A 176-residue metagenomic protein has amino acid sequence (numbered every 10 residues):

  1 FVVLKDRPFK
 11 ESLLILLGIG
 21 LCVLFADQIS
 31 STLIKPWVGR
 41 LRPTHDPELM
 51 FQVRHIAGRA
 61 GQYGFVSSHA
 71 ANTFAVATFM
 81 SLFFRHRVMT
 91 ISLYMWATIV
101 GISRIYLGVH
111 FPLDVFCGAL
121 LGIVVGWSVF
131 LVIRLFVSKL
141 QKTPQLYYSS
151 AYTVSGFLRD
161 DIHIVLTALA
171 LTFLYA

Functional and structural regions predicted by a protein language model:
F1-Q28, T90: Interfacial segments of alpha-helical transmembrane regions
V3-L4, V38, I105-Y106: Hydrophobic residues in alpha-helical segments
F9-S12, P36, H86, Y148-S149: Short, structured coil/loop segments at alpha-helix boundaries
S12-L13, M50, M95: Generic signal for short, ordered secondary-structure residues within or immediately flanking folded domains
L17-A26, S30, C117-V125, V129: Hydrophobic faces of alpha-helical transmembrane segments in multi-pass integral membrane proteins
L24-T44: Transmembrane alpha-helix/helix-exit interface in multi-pass inner-membrane proteins
W37-A57: Membrane-interface interhelical connector segments
R54-A176: Membrane-embedded catalytic cores of phosphoryl/pyrophosphoryl-handling enzymes
